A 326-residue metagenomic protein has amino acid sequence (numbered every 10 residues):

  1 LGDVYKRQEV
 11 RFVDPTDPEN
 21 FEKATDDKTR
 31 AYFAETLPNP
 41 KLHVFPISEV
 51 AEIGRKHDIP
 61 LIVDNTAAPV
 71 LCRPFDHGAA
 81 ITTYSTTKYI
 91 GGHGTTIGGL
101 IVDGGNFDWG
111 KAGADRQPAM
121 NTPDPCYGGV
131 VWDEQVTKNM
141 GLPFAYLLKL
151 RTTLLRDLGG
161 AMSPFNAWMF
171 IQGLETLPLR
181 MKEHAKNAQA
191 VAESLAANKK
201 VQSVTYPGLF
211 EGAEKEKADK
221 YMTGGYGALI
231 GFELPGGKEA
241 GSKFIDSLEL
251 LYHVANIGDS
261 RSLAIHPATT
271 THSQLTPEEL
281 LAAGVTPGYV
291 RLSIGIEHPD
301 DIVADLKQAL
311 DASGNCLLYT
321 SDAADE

Functional and structural regions predicted by a protein language model:
L1-Q8, Y319-A324: Conserved small/polar residues in nucleotide/adenosyl-binding loops
D3-A197: Conserved PLP-enzyme active-site core in the AAT-like
R11, R30, R180, G237 (+2 more regions): PLP-dependent enzyme catalytic core of the Aspartate aminotransferase-like
Y32, G99-I101, V204, I230 (+1 more regions): Well-ordered beta-strand positions enriched in small/hydrophobic/aromatic, beta-favoring residues
V102, G231-E233, S293-G295: Short hydrophobic/aromatic beta-strand micro-patches that form the beta-sheet surface supporting nucleotide- or nucleic
L158-A161, F165-A167, T176, M181-E183 (+2 more regions): Conserved small-domain helix->loop->beta segment predominantly found in fold-type I
